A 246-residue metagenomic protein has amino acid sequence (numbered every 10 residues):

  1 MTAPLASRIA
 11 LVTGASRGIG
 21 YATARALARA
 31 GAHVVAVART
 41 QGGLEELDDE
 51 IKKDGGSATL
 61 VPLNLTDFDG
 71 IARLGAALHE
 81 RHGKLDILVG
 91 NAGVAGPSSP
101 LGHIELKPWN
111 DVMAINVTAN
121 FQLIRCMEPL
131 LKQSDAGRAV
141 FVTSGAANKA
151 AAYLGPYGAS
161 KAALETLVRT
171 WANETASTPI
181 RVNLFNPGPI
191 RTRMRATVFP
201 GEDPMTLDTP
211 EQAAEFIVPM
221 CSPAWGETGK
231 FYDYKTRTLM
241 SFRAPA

Functional and structural regions predicted by a protein language model:
S16-G18: Conserved glycine-rich cofactor-binding loop
A30-E46: Conserved glycine-rich Rossmann-like NAD(P)H-binding loop of the short-chain dehydrogenase/reductase
G42, P62-R73, L106: The beta1-alpha1 cofactor-binding region of Rossmann-like NAD(H)/NADP(H)-dependent oxidoreductases
S99-L101, P108-N110: Substrate-binding pocket helix/loop in short-chain dehydrogenase/reductase
I124, S160: Active-site helix of classical SDR
S144: Residue(s) in the substrate-gating loop at a strand-loop-helix junction that position the organic substrate next
S177, L184-F185, T192, G201-A246: C-terminal helical subdomain
